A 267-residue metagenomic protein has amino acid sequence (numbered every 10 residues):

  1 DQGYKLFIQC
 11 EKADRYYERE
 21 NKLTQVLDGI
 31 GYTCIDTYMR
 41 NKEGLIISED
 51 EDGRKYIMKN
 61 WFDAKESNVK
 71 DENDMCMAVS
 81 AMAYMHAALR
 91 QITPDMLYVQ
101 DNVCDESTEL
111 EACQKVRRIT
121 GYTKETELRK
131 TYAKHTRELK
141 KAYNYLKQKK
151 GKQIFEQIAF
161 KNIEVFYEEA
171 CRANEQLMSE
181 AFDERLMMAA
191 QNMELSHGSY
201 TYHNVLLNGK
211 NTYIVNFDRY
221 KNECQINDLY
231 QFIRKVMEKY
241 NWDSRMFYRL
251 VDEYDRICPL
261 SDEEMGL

Functional and structural regions predicted by a protein language model:
D1: ATP-binding glycine-rich phosphate-binding loop
Y4-T120: ATP-binding pocket architecture of kinase catalytic cores
L23, A83-H86, C113, G151 (+3 more regions): Gram-positive cell-envelope targeting signals
Y38, E175-N227: Active-site acidic catalytic loop and adjacent metal/ATP-binding pocket of ATP-dependent phosphoryl transfer enzymes
S67, D95-L195, R249: ATP-dependent phospho-/nucleotidyl transfer catalytic cores
V69-M77, K221, E238-W242: Short alpha-helix boundary/capping segments
I226-P259: Active-site activation/catalytic loop segments of kinase-like enzymes and analogous catalytic loops in related
S261-L267: C-terminal structured domain segments
